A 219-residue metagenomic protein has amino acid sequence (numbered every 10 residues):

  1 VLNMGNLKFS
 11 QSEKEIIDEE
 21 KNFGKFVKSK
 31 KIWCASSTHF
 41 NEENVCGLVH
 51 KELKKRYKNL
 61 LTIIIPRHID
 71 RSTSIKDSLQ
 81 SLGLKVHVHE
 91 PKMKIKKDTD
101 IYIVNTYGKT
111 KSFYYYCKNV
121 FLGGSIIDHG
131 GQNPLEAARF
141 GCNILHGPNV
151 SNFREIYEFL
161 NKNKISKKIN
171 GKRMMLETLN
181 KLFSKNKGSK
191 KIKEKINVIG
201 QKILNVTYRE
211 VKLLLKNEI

Functional and structural regions predicted by a protein language model:
V1-I219: Nucleotide-activated sugar donor-binding and catalytic core shared by glycosyltransferases and related lipid-linked
